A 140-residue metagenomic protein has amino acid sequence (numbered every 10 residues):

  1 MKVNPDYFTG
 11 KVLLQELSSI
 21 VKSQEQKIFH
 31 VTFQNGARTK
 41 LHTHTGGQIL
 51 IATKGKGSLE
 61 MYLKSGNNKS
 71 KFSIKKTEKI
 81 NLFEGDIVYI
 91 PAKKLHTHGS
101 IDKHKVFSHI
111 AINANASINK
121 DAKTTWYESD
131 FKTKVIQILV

Functional and structural regions predicted by a protein language model:
M1-K27, K40, S70-S73, K79 (+1 more regions): A short, N-terminal "cap"/entry segment at the start of jelly-roll beta-barrel domains of the cupin/DSBH fold
K27-H44, I49, S65-G66: Conserved short histidine dyad/triad with adjacent acidic residue
R38-K40, S58, E84-V88, A92-H98: Histidine-centered metal-chelating micro-motifs
L59-M61, H109: Short hydrophobic/aromatic-rich beta-strand segments that constitute the beta-sheet cores of beta-sandwich/beta-barrel
K64-K93: Short acidic-glycine-tyrosine-enriched beta hairpin
Y89, H104-T124: A short hydrophobic beta-strand segment most commonly corresponding to one strand of the jelly-roll/cupin
